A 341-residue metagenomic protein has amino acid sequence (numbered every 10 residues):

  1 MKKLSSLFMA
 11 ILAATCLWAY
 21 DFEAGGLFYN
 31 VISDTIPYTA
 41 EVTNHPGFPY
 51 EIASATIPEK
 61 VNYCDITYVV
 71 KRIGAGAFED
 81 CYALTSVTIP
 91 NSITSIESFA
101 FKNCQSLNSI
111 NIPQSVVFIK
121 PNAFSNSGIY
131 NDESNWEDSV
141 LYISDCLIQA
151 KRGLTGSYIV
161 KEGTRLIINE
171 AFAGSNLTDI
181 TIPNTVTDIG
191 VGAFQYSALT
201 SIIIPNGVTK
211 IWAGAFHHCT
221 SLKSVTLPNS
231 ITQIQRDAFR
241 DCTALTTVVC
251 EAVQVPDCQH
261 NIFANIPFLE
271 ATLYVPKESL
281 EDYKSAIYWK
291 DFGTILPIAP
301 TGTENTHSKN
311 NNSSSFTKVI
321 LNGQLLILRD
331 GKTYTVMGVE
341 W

Functional and structural regions predicted by a protein language model:
K2-A10: Sec-dependent signal peptide recognition, specifically the positively charged N-region followed immediately by
L12-A19: Sec/Tat signal peptide C-region and signal peptidase I cleavage site
Y20-G26: Cleaved targeting-peptide boundary
G26, D34-Y38, Y50-R72, Y82-S95 (+9 more regions): Structural signature of tandem-repeat unit edges
I36-A40, L147, L325-L326, T333: Hydrophobic residues embedded in beta-strands of well-ordered beta-sheets
N261-N265, E281-F292: Short, aromatic/basic amphipathic alpha-helical patches
P300-W341: C-terminal outer-membrane/trafficking sorting elements
